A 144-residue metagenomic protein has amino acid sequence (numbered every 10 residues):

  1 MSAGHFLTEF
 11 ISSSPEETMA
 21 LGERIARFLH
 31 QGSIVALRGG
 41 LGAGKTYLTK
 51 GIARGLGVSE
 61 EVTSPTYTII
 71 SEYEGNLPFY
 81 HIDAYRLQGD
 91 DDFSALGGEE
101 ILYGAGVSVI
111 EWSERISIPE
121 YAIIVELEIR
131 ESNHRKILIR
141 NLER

Functional and structural regions predicted by a protein language model:
S2-R24: N-terminal pre-Walker A segment at the start of P-loop NTPase domains
A3-E9, R54, D91-F93, E99-R144: Short phosphate-coordinating micro-motif centered on Lys-Gly-acidic
A26-Q31: Phosphate-binding P-loop
I34-A36: Short hydrophobic/aromatic beta-strand immediately N-terminal to the Walker A/P-loop
R38-G40: P-loop (Walker A) phosphate-binding loop of NTP-binding proteins
K45: Conserved lysine of the Walker
V58-Y73: Short beta-strand-centered segment that lines the nucleotide-binding/catalytic pocket of NTP-utilizing
